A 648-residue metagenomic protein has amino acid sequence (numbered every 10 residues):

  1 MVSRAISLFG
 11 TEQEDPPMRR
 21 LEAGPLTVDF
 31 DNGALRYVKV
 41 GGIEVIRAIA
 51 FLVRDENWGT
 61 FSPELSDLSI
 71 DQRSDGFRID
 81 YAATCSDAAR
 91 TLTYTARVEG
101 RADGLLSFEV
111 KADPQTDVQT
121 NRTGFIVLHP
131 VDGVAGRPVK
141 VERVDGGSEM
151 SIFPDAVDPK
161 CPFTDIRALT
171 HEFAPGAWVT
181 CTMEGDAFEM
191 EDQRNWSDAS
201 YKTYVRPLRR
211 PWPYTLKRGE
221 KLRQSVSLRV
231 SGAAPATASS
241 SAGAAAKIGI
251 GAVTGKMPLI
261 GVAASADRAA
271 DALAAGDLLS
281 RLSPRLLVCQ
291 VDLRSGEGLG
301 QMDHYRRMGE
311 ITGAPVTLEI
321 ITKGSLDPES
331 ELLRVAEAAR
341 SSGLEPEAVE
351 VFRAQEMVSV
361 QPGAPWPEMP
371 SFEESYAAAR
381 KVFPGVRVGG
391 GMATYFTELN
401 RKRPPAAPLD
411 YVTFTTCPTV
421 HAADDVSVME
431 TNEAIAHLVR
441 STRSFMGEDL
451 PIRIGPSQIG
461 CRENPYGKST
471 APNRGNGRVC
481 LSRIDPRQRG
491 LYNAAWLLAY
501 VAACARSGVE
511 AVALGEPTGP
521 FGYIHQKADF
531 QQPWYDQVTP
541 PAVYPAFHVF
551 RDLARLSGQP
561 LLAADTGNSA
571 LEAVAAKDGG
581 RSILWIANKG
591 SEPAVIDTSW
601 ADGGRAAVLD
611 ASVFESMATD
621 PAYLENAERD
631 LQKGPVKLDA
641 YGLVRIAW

Functional and structural regions predicted by a protein language model:
V2-T84, P138, P284, V288 (+1 more regions): Acidic-aromatic substrate-binding/catalytic surfaces of carbohydrate-active enzymes
L8-F9, E22, R47-L52, N57 (+3 more regions): Beta-strand-rich recognition/accessory modules
V53-Q115, E189-V205: Extended, loop-rich substrate-binding clefts of extracytoplasmic carbohydrate-active enzymes
E99, D103-D186, A607-P621: Polysaccharide-binding surfaces and accessory modules of carbohydrate-active proteins
R223, P621-W648: C-terminal beta-strand-rich structural cap/linker in extracellular carbohydrate-active enzymes
G261-P315, S342-P346: Catalytic domains of carbohydrate-active enzymes, especially glycoside hydrolases
I454-P545, A564-T566: Aromatic/acidic polysaccharide-binding cleft in carbohydrate-active enzymes
T566-D602, L609-V613: Carbohydrate-binding surface patches
